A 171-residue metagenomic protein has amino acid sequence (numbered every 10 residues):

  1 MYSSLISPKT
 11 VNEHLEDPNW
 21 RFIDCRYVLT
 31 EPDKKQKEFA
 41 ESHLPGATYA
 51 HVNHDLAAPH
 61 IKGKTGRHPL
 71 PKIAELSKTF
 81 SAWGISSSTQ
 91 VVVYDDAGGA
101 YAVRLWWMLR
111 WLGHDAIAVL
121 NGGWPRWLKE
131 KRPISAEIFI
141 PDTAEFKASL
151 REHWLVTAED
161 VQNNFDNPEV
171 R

Functional and structural regions predicted by a protein language model:
M1-R171: Cytosolic catalytic domains that perform sulfur/thiol-centered chemistry
